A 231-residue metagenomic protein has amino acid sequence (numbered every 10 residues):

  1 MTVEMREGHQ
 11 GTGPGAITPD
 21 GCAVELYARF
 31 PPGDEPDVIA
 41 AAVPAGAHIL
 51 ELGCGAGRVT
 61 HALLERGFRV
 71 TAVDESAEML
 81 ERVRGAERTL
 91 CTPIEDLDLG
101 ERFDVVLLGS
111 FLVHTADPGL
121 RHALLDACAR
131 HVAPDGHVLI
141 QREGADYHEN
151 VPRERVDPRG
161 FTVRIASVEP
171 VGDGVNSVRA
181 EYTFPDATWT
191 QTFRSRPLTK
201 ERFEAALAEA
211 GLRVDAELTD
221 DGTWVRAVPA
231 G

Functional and structural regions predicted by a protein language model:
M1-A47: Conserved class I S-adenosyl-L-methionine
G46-G55: Conserved class I S-adenosyl-L-methionine
A56-D96: Class I SAM-dependent methyltransferase SAM/SAH-binding core
D98-V106: A short acidic, Gly/Pro-enriched loop at the edge of an enzyme's catalytic core that lines a small-molecule cofactor
G109-S110: Residues lining the SAM
H122-P134: A short glycine-rich, Lys/Arg-flanked "PGG" loop and its adjoining helix->strand segment in the class I
L139-R202: SAM-dependent methyltransferase
A206-G231: C-terminal lobe and adjacent flexible extensions of AdoMet/dcAdoMet transferase-like proteins
